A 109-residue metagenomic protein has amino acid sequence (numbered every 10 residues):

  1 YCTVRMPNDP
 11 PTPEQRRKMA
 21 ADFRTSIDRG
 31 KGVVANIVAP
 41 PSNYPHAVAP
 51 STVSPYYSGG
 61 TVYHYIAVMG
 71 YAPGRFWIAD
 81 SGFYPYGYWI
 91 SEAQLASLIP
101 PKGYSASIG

Functional and structural regions predicted by a protein language model:
Y1-K31, Y104-G109: Cysteine-nucleophile protease catalytic domains, especially the papain-like/related folds used in DUB/UBL proteases
Y1-R5, G32-I37, A67-M69, F76-A79: Structural recognition of the beta-strand scaffold that forms the well-ordered cores of secreted hydrolase catalytic
R24-G32, S58-V62, M69-Y71: Extracellular/periplasmic catalytic domains that process cell-envelope and extracellular macromolecules
N43, V48-G60, M69-G109: Noncatalytic regulatory segments and standalone regulatory/sensor domains
